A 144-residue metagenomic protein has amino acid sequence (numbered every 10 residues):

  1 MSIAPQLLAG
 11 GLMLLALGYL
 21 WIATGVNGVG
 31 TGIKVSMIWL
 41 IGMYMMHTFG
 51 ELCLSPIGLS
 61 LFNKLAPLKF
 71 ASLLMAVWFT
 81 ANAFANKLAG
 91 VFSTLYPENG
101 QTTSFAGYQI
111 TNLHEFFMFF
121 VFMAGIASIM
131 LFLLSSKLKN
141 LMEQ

Functional and structural regions predicted by a protein language model:
M1-N63, P67-S135: Membrane-embedded alpha-helical bundles of multi-pass transporters/translocases, especially carrier/permease families
L138-Q144: Intrinsic disorder in cytosolic terminal tails and internal cytosolic loops of multi-pass membrane transporters
